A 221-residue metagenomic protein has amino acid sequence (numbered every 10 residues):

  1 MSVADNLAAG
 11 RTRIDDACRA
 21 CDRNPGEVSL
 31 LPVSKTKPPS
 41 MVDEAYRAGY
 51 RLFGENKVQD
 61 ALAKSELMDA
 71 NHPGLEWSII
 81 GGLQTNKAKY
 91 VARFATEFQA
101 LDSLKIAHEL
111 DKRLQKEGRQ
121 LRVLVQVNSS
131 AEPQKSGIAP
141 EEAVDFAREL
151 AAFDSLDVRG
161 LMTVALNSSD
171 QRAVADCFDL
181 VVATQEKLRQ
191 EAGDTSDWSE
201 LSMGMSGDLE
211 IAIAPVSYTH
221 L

Functional and structural regions predicted by a protein language model:
M1-L209, P215: Conserved alpha/beta-domain cores
T219-L221: Conserved small/polar residues in nucleotide/adenosyl-binding loops
